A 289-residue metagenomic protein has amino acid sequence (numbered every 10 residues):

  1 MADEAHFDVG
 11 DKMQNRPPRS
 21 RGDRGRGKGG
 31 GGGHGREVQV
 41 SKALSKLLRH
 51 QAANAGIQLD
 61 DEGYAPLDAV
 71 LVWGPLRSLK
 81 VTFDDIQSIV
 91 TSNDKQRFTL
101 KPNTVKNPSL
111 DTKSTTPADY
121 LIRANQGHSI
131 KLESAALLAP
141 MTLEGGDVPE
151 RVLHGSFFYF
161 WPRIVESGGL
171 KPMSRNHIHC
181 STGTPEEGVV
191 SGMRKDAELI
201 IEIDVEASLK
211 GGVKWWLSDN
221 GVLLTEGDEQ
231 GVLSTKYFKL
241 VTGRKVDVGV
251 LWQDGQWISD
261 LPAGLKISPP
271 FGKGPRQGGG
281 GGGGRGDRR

Functional and structural regions predicted by a protein language model:
M1-R289: Eukaryotic, polar/proline-rich low-complexity intrinsically disordered regions
